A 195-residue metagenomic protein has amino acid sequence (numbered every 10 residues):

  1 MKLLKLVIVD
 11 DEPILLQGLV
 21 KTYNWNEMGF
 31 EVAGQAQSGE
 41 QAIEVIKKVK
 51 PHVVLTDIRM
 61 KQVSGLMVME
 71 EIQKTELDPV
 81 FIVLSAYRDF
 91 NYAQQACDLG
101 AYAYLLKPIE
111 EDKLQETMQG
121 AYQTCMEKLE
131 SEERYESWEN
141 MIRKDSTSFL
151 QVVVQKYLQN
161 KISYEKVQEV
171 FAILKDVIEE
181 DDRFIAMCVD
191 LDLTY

Functional and structural regions predicted by a protein language model:
L3-L15, L19-V20: Conserved acidic segment of CheY-like receiver
L6-V7, V53, A186: Hydrophobic "anchor" residues on beta-strands that sit immediately upstream of conserved functional sites
V9-D10, A36, V54: Conserved sequence signature across two-component system core domains
W25, Q41-M141: CheY-like receiver
E27-V32: A generic structural motif
A33-E40: Conserved Asp/Asn-Gly motif in the active-site loop of CheY-like receiver
I109-Y195: Interdomain helical linkers/hinges and coiled-coil/dimerization scaffolds that transmit conformational signals
